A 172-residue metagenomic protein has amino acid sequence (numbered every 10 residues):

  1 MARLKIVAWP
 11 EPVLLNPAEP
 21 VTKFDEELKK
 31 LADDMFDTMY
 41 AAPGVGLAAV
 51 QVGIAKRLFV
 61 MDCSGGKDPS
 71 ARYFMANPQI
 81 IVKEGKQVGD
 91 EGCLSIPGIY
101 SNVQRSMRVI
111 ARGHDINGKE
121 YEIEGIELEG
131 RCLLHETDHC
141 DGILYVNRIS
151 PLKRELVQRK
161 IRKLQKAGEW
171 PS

Functional and structural regions predicted by a protein language model:
M1-S172: Positively charged
